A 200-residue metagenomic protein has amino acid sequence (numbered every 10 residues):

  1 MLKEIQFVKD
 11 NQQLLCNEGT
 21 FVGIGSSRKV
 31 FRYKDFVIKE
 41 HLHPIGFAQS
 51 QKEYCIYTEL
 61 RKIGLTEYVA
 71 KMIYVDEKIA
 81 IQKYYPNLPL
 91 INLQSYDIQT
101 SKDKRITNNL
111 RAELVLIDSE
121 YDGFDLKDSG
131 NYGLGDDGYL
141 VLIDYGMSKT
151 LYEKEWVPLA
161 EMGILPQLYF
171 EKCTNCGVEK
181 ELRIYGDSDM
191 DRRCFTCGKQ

Functional and structural regions predicted by a protein language model:
V8-C16, R111-L116: Short Pro/Gly-enriched beta-strand edge/turn motifs at strand-loop
D10-V69: ATP-binding glycine-rich loop module of kinase domains
G25-S26, V75, K127-G130: Short, surface-exposed coil-to-beta transition loops
F31-D35, Y84, G135: Active-site beta-strand termini and strand-to-loop segments that position acidic
V37-I38, I79-A80, Y139-L140: Hydrophobic residues embedded in beta-strands of well-ordered beta-sheets
H41, Y85, G146: Anionic group-transfer/hydrolysis microenvironments
G46, E59-R61, L65-N109: Conserved structural core of kinase catalytic domains
N92, Y96-L110, V115-K127, Y132-Q200: C-lobe/activation-segment region of protein kinase-like
